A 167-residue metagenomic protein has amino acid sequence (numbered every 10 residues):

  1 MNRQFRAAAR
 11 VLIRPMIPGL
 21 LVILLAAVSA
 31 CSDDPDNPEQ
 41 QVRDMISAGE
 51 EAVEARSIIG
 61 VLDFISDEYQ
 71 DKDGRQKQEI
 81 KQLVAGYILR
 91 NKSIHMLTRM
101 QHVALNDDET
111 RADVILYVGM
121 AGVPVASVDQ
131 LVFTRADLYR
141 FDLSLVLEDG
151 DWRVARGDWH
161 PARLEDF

Functional and structural regions predicted by a protein language model:
M1-I13: N-terminal secretory signal peptides that target proteins for export/translocation
L12-M16, E148: Sensor of tandemly repeated, compositionally biased sequence architecture
P15-A27: Bacterial N-terminal signal peptides
A30-I58, D63-F64: Short, low-complexity N-terminal intrinsically disordered segments enriched in polar/charged residues
D36, Q40, A55-R56, G74-Q78 (+1 more regions): Soluble non-cytosolic domains of exported or imported proteins
I46, L83, M96-H102, S127-D129 (+1 more regions): Short structured motifs
L62-D107, R111-D113, Y117-M120: Short solvent-exposed beta->alpha transition segments
L105-F167: Exposed beta-sheet edge and beta->alpha loop/turn motif
